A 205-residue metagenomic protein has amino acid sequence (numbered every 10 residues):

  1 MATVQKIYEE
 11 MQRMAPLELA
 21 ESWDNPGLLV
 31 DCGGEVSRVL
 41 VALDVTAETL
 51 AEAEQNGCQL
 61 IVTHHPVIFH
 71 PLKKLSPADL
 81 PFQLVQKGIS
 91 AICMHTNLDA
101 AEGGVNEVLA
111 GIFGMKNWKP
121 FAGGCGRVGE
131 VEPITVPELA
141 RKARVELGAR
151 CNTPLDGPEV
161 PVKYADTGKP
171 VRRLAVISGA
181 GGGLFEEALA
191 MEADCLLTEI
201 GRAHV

Functional and structural regions predicted by a protein language model:
M1-H204: Hydrophobic structural segments
